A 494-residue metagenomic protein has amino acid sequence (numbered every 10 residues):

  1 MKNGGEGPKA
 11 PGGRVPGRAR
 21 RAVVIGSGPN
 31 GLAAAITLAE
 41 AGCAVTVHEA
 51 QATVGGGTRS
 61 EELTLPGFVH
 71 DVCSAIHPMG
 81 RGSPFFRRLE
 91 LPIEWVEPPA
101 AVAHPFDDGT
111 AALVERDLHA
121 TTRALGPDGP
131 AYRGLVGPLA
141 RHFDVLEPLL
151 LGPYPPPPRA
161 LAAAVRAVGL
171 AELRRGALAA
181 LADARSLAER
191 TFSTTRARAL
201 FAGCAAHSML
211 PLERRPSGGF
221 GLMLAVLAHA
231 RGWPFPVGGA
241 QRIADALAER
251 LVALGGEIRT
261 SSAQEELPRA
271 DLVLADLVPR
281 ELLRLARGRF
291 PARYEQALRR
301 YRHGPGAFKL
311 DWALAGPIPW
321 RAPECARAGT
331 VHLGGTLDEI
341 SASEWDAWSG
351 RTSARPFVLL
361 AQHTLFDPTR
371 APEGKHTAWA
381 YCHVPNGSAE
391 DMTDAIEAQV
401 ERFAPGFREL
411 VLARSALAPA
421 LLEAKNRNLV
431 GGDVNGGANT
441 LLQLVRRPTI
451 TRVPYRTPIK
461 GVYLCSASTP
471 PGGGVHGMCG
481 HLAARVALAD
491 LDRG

Functional and structural regions predicted by a protein language model:
M1-A22, E40-A41, Q443-I450, D492: Extreme N-terminal leader/targeting segments of oxidoreductases
K9-T53, G57-R59, T122-P127, L170 (+2 more regions): Structural core of flavin- and non-heme-iron oxidoreductases, emphasizing the beta-strand/alpha-helix scaffold
R18-L151, A438: N-terminal glycine-rich phosphate/pyrophosphate-binding loop and immediately adjacent elements
A120-R123, R280-A286, A313, P372-Q399: Conserved FAD/dinucleotide-binding core of flavoprotein oxidoreductases
A140-L254, V430-Q443: Active-site/ligand-binding neighborhood in enzyme catalytic cores
T194-P211, R355-L359, G406-P470: A glycine-rich dinucleotide-binding beta-alpha-beta segment and adjacent secondary-structure elements that constitute
G256, T260-A371: Mid-domain catalytic core of redox enzymes that form a hydrophobic substrate pocket/lid adjacent to a catalytic redox
C465-L488: A conserved FAD-binding loop/helix module that cradles the flavin
